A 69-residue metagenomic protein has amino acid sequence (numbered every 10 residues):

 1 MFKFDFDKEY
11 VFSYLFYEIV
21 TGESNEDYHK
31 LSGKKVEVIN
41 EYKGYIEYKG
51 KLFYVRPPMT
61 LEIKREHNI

Functional and structural regions predicted by a protein language model:
M1-F4, R65-I69: Short intrinsically disordered terminal tails
F6-M59: Basic/aromatic-rich interaction segments and small domains that mediate binding to polyanionic partners
R56-N68: Structured surface patches comprising rigid loops and adjacent beta-strands/short helices at the edges of well-ordered
